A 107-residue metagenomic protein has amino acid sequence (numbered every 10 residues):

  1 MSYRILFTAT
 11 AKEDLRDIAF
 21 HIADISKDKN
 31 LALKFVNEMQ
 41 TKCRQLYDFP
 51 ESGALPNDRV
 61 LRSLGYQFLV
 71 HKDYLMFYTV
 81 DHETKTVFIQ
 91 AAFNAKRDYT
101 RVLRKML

Functional and structural regions predicted by a protein language model:
M1, G65, Y99: Glycine-rich, flexible loop/turn motifs
M1-E38: Arg/Lys-rich, positively charged N-terminal/basic patches that mediate binding to nucleic acids
T10, F49, Q90-A92: Generic beta-structure capping elements
E13, T41, T84: Short alpha-helical
H21, K42-Q45: Solvent-exposed, amphipathic alpha-helical segments
K27, R44, D48-S52, Y74 (+1 more regions): Generic structural signal for secondary-structure transition and capping sites
F49-H82: Basic/aromatic recognition patch in beta-strand/loop cores that engages polyanionic ligands
H71-L75, T79-L107: Enriched for short, Lys/Arg-rich terminal
